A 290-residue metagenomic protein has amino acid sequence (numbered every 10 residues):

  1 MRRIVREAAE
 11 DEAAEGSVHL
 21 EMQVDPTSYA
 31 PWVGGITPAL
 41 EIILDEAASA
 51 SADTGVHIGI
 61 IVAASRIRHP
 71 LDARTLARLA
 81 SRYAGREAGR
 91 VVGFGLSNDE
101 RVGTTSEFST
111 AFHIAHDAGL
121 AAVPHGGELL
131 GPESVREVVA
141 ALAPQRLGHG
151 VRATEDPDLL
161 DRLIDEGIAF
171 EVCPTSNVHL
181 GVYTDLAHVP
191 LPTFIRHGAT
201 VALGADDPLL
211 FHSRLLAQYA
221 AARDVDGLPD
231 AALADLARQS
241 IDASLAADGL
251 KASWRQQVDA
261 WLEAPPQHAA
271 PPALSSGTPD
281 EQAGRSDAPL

Functional and structural regions predicted by a protein language model:
M1-Q23, E41-A52, E171: Alpha-helical scaffold segments that flank or form the walls of functional sites
A8-W32, H57-A64: Divalent metal-dependent hydrolysis catalytic cores, especially in the metallo-beta-lactamase
G16, F94, H125, L147 (+3 more regions): Conserved, mostly hydrophobic/aromatic
D25-T27, A63-I67, L96-R101, H125-L129 (+3 more regions): Active-site beta-loop-alpha junctions enriched in small/polar residues
S28-P38, R101-T105, A141-G148, S176 (+1 more regions): Glycine-rich tight-turn/loop motif centered on a GG-T
E41-D53, H57-G59, D72-G93, R101-P124 (+4 more regions): Histidine/acidic residue-rich metal-binding segments in metalloenzymes
V182-A243, H268-P271: H/E-rich (His + Asp/Glu) clusters that bind or coordinate divalent metals
G227-L290: Mid-to-C-terminal alpha-helical segments outside catalytic/metal-binding sites
